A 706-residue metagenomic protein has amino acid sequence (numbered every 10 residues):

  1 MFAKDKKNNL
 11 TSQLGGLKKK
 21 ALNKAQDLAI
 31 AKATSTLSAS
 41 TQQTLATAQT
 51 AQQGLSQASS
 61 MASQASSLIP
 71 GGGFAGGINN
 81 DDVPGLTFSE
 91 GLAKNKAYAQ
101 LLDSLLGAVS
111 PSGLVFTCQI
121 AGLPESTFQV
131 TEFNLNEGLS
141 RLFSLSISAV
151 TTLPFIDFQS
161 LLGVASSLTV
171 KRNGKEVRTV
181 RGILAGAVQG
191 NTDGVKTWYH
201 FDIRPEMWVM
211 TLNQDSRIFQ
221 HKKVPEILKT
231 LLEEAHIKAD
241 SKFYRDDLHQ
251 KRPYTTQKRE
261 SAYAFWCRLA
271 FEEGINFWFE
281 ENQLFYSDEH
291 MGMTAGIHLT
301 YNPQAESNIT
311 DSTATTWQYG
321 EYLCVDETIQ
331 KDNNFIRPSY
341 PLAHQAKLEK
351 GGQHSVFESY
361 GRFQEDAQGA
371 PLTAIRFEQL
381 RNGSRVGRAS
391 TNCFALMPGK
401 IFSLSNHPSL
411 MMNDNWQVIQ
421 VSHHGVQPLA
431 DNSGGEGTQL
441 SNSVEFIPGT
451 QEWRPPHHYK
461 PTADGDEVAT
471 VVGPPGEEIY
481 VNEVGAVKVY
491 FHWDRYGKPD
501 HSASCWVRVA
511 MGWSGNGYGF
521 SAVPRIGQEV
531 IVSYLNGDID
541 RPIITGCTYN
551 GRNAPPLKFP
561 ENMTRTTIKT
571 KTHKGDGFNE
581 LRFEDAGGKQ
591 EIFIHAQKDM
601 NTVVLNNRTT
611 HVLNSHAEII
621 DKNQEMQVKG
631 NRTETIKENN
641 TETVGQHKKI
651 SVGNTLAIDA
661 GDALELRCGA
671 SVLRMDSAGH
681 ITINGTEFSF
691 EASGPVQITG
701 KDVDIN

Functional and structural regions predicted by a protein language model:
F2, A75-S126, T313-A314, D464-T470: Polar/acidic, low-complexity leader/linker segments enriched in S/T/G and N/D
A3-V83, F88, L92: Composition-driven recognition of long, low-complexity, acid-poor segments enriched in small hydrophobic and small
A58, I69, I78-S89, T192-D193 (+3 more regions): Extended, domain-scale alpha-helical bundle/helix-rich regions
A99-Q119, V150-V188, P225-E234, C393-L410 (+1 more regions): Short, acidic/charged, Gly/Pro-enriched secondary-structure junctions
I156-K242, Y254-T255, T294-G296, Y340: Surface-exposed cap/loop segments at beta↔alpha junctions
V188-I203, H424-V444, I479-E483, R552-E561: Short, solvent-exposed secondary-structure boundary/capping segments
R204-E206, H221-K242, E358-P371, P474-S502 (+1 more regions): Glycine-rich, acidic and aromatic/proline-enriched surface loops and short helix-turn segments that act as binding
F279, F285-S287, D464-N684, S689-E691: Structural signature for extended repeat/solenoid scaffolds and their inter-repeat hinge/linker regions, spanning
